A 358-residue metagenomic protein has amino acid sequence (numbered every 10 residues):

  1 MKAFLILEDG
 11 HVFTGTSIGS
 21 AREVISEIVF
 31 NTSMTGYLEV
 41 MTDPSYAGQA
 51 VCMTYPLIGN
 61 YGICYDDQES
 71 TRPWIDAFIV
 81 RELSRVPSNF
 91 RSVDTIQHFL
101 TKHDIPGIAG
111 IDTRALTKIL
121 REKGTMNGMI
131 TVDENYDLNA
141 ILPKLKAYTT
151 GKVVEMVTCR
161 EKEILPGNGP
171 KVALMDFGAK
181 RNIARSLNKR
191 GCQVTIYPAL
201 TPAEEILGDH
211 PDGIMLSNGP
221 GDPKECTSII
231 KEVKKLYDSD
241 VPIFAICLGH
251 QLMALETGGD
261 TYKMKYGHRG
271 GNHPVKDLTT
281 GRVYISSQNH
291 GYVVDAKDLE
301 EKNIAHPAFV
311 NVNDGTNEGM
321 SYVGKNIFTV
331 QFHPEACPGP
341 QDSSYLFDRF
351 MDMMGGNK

Functional and structural regions predicted by a protein language model:
M1-E204, G208-D209, P223, C337 (+1 more regions): RNA-binding accessory domains that recognize and position tRNA/RNA substrates
S17-I18, Y55, Y266, Q288 (+1 more regions): Short clusters of small/polar residues that mark proteolytic maturation junctions
P106-G107, V194, I243, T261 (+1 more regions): Hydrophobic beta-strand scaffold residues
D112, C247, H290, H333: Active-site glycine-centered loops adjacent to acidic/histidine catalytic or metal-binding residues that shape
G169-A173, Q193, P242, I285 (+2 more regions): Residues that mark the start of a beta-strand
G213, N218-I285, V293-A296, G339-R349 (+1 more regions): Cysteine-nucleophile active-site neighborhood
R282-G324, K358: Catalytic beta-strand/loop cores that center a nucleophilic Ser/Cys/Thr and support acyl-enzyme chemistry
G319-K358: A glycine-centered loop/beta-turn motif at secondary-structure junctions
